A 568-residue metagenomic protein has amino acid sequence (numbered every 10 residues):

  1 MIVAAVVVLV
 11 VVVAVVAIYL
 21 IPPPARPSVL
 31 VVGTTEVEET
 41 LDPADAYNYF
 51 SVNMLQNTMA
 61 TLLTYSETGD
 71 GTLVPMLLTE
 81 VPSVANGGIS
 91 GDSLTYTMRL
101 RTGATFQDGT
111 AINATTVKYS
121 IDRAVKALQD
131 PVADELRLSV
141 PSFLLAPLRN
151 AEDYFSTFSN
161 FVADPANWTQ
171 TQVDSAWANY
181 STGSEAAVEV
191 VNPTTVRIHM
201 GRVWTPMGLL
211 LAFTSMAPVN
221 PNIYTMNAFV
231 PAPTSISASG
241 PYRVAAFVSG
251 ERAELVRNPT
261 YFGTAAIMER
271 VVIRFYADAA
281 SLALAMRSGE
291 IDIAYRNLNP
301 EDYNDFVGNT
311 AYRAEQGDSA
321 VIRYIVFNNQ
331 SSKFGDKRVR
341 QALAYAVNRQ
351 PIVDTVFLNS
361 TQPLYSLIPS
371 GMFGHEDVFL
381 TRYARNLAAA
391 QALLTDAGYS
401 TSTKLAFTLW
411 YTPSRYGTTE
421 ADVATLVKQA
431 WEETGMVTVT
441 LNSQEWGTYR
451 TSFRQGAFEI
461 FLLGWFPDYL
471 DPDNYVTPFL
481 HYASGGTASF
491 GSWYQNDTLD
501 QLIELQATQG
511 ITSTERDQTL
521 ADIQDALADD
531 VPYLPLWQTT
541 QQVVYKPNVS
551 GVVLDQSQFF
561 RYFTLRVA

Functional and structural regions predicted by a protein language model:
M1-P27, L343: Secretory targeting signatures
V11, T205, V248, A344-D377 (+2 more regions): Detector for C-terminal structural segments
G33-I89, S235-A238: N-terminal lobe/hinge region of extracytoplasmic solute-binding protein
S66-T68, A166-T195, H199-A266, R270 (+2 more regions): Gly/Pro-rich hinge or "lid" segments in bacterial periplasmic/extracellular proteins
E80-A151, R197, A285, K333-G335: Aromatic- and charge-enriched surface segment that lines or borders ligand/interaction sites
Y242, P363-A397, P413-D422: Structural transition elements
A245-V256, V272-S331, D354: Extracellular/periplasmic solute-recognition and catalytic clefts
V256-P259, G317-A342, A346, T355 (+3 more regions): A bilobed periplasmic-binding-protein/Venus flytrap-type ligand-binding module shared by bacterial periplasmic
